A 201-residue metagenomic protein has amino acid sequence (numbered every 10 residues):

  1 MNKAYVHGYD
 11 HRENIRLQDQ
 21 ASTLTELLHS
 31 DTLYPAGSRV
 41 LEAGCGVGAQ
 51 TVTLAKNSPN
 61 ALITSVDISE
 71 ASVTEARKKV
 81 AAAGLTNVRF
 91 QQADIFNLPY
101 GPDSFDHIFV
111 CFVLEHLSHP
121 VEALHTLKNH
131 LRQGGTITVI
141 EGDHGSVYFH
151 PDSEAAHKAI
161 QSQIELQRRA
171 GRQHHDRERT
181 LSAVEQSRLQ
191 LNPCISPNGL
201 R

Functional and structural regions predicted by a protein language model:
N2-S22: Class I SAM-dependent methyltransferase Rossmann-like catalytic core, especially the SAM/SAH-binding loop
D19-S38, T53: Conserved alpha-helix/loop element of class I SAM-dependent methyltransferases that forms part of the SAM/SAH-binding
L41, V47-N97: Class I SAM-dependent methyltransferase SAM/SAH-binding core
F96-H107: A short acidic, Gly/Pro-enriched loop at the edge of an enzyme's catalytic core that lines a small-molecule cofactor
D106-P120: A short SAM/SAH-binding and catalytic strip from SAM-dependent methyltransferases
V121-T136: A short glycine-rich, Lys/Arg-flanked "PGG" loop and its adjoining helix->strand segment in the class I
T138-R201: Conserved catalytic/acceptor-binding region of the Class I
